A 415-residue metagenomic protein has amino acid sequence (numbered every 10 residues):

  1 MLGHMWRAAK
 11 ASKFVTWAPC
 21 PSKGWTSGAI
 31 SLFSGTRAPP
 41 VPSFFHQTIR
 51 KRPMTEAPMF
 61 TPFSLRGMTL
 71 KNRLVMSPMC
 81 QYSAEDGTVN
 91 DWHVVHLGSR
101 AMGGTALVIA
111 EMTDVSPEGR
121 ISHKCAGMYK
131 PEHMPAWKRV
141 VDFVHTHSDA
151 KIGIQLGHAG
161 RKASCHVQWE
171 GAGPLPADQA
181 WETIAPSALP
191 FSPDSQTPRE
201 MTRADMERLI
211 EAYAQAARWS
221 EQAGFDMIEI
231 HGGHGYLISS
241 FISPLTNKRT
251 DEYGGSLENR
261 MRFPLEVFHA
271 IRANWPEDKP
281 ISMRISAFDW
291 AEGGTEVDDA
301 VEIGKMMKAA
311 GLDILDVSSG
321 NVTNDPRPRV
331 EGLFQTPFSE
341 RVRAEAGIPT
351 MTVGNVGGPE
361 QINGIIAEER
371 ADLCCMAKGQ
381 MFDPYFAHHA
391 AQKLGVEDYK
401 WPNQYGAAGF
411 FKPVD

Functional and structural regions predicted by a protein language model:
M1-P21, S27: A short beta-strand->alpha-helix segment at the C-terminal rim of the class III nucleotidyl cyclase catalytic domain
A11, G28-S31, P62, R73: A residue-level signal for beta-strand positions that form part of recognition/binding surfaces within mature
P19-S22, S34-T36: Active-site donor-binding loop signature of nucleotide-sugar glycosyltransferases
S22-A29, Y399-W401: Short glycine/proline-enriched turn or capping motifs at secondary-structure junctions
G28-A29, G35, L394-E397: A charged, well-structured terminal subsegment
S34-P53: Intrinsically disordered or compositionally simple regulatory linkers and C-terminal tails in signal-transduction
R50-D415: Flavin-dependent oxidoreductase catalytic cores
